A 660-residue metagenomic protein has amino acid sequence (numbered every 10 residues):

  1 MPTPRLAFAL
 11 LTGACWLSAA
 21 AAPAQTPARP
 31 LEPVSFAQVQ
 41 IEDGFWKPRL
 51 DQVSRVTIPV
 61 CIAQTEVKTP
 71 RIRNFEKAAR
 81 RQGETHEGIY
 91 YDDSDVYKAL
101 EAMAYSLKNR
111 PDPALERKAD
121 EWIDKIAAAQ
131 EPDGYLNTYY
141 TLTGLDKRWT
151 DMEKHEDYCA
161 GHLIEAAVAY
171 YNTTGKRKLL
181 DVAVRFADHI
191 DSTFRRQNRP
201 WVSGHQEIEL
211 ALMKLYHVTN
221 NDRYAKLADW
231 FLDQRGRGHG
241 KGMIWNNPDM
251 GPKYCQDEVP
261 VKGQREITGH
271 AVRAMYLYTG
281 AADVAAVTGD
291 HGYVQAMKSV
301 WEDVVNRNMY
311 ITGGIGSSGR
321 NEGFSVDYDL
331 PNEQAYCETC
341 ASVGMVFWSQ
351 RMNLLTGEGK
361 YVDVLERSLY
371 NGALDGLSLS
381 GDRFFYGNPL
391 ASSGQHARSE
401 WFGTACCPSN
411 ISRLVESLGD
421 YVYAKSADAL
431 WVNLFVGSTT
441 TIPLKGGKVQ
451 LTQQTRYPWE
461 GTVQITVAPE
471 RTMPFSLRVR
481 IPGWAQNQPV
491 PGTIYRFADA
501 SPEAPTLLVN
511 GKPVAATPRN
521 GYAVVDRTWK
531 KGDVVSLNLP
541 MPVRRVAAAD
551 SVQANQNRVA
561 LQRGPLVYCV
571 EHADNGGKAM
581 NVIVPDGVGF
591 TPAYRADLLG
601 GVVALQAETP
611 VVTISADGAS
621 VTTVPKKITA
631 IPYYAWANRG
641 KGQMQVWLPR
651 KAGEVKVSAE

Functional and structural regions predicted by a protein language model:
A7-S18: Bacterial N-terminal signal peptides
L17-P27: Bacterial Sec-dependent signal peptides at the C-terminal "C-region" and cleavage site
Q25-P113, R117, K147-T173, Q206-R223 (+4 more regions): Aromatic (Trp/Tyr) and acidic
L115-Y135, K226-D233, G292-M309: Carboxylate/His-rich catalytic cores and anion/metal-binding grooves
T141-D157, I164-A167, R177-S203, E209: Asp-box/WD-like beta-propeller blade repeats and closely related beta-sheet repeat scaffolds
H189, R199, G204-Q206, L210-W245: Solenoidal tandem-repeat scaffolds enriched in leucines and small polar residues
A228, M297, D363-N371, G376-T466 (+7 more regions): C-terminal beta-rich recognition modules with glycine/proline-rich loops and embedded aromatic residues
D249-Y254, N308-D327: Flexible glycine/proline-rich, aromatic-decorated loop/lid segments
